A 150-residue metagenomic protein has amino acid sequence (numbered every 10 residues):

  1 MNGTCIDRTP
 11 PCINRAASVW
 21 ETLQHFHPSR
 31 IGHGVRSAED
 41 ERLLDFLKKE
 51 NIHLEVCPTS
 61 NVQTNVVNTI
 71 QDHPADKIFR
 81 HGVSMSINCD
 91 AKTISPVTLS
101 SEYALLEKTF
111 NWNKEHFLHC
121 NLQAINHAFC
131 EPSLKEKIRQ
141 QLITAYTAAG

Functional and structural regions predicted by a protein language model:
M1-I13, V83-T98: Short acidic/histidine-rich active-site segments
C12-H25, E41-L47, T64-D76, K92-L106: Histidine/acidic-residue-rich catalytic or RNA/ligand-binding cores of hydrolases and nuclease-related proteins
L23-R30, K48-E55, H81-S84: Glycine-enriched alpha-helix->loop->beta-strand junction motifs that scaffold or abut catalytic
S29-A38, Q63: Catalytic beta/alpha-barrel core
I31, L54, D90, E131: Conserved, mostly hydrophobic/aromatic
D76-F79, I87: A post-motif C-terminal structural segment
N111-G150: Mid-to-C-terminal alpha-helical segments outside catalytic/metal-binding sites
